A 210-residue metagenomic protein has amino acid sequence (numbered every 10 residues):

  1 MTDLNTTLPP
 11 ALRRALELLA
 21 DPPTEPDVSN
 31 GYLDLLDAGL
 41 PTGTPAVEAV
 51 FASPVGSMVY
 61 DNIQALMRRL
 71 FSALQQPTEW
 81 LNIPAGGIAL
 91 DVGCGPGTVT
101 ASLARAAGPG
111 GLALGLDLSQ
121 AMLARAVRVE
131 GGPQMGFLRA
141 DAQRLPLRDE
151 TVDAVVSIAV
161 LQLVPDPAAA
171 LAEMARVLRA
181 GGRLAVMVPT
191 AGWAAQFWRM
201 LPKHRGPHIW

Functional and structural regions predicted by a protein language model:
T2-A46: N-terminal auxiliary segments of SAM/dcSAM-dependent transferases
M58-Q76: Conserved SAM-binding loop and adjacent beta-strand
I88-R144: Class I SAM-dependent methyltransferase SAM/SAH-binding core
G108, V164-P165, L178-R179: Helix-to-beta-strand junctions that scaffold the AdoMet/dcAdoMet cofactor pocket in Class I SAM-dependent enzymes
V156: A conserved beta-strand element that flanks and buttresses the S-adenosyl-L-methionine
A159-L163: Short catalytic micro-motifs in class I SAM-dependent methyltransferases
A168-R183: A short glycine-rich, Lys/Arg-flanked "PGG" loop and its adjoining helix->strand segment in the class I
R183-H208: Conserved class I S-adenosyl-L-methionine
